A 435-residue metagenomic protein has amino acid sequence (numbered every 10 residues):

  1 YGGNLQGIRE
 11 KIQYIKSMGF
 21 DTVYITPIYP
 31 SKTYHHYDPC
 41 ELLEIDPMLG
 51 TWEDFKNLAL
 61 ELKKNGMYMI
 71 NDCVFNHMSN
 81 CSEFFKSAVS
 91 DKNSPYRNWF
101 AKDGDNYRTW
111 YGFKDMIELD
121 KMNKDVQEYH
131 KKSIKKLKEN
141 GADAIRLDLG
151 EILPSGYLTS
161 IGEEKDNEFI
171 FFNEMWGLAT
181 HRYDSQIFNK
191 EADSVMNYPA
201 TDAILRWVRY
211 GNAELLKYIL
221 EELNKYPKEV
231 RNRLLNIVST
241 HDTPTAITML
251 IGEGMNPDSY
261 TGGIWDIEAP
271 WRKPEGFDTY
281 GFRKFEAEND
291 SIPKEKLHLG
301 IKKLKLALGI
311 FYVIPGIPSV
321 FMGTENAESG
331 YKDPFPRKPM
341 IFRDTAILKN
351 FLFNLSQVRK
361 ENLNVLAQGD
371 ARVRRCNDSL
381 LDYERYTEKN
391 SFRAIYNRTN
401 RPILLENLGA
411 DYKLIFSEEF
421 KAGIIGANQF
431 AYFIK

Functional and structural regions predicted by a protein language model:
Y1-Q6, D38-W52, G112-Q127, A142-I152 (+3 more regions): The substrate-binding groove and active-site-proximal loops of carbohydrate-active enzymes, especially glycoside
Y1-Q6, E10-D21, I28-N140, L158-D166 (+2 more regions): Substrate-binding/active-site clefts of carbohydrate-active enzymes
F20, A142, A192-D193, G316: A structural motif
V23-T33, C73-C81, D148-P154, E174-A179 (+2 more regions): Short, solvent-exposed turn/loop segments enriched in Gly/Ser/Thr/Pro and often Arg
A59-K63, F85, K132-K135, D143 (+8 more regions): Active-site-proximal helices and loops of the catalytic beta/alpha 8
L235-I292, L308-A346: Aromatic/acidic polysaccharide-binding cleft in carbohydrate-active enzymes
V373-L408: Carbohydrate-binding surface patches
K421-K435: C-terminal beta-strand-rich structural cap/linker in extracellular carbohydrate-active enzymes
